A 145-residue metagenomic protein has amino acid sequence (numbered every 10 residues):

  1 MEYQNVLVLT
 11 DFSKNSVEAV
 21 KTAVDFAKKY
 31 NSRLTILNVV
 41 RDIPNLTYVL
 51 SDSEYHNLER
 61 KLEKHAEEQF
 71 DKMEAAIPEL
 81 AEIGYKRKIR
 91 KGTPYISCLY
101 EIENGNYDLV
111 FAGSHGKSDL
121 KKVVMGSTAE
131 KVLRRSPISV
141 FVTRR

Functional and structural regions predicted by a protein language model:
M1, A75-V110: Structural beta-alpha unit
M1-E18, L80, R134-R145: Intrinsically disordered or low-complexity boundary/linker segments at protein termini and domain junctions
E2-S53: Small/aliphatic-rich secondary-structure junction motif
T35-L37, K86-R90, F141: General small-molecule cofactor/ligand-binding pocket signal
S51-Y55, N104, T128-A129: Short, hinge-like loop/turn segments at secondary-structure boundaries
E54-E68: A short acidic, glycine-rich active-site loop that binds or catalyzes chemistry on phosphate/adenosine moieties
L109-K131: Glycine-rich, Arg-bearing micro-motifs that act as flexible, cationic patches
